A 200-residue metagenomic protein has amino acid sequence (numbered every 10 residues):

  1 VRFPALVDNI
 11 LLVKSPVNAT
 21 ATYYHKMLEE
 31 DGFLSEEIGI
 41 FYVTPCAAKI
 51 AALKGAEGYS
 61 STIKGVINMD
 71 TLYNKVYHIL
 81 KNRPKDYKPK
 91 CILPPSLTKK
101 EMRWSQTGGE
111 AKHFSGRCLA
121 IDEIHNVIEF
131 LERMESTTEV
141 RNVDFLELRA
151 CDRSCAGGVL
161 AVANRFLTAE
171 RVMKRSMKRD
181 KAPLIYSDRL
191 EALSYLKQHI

Functional and structural regions predicted by a protein language model:
V1-H199: Iron-sulfur-associated redox domains of electron-transfer enzymes in respiratory and anaerobic energy metabolism
